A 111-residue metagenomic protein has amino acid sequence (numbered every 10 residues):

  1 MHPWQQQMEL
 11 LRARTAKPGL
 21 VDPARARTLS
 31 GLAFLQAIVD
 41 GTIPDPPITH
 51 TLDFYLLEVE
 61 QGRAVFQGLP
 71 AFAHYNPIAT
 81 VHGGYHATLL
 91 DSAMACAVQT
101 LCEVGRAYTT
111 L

Functional and structural regions predicted by a protein language model:
M1-L111: Terminal targeting signals and extreme-terminal segments of soluble enzymes
